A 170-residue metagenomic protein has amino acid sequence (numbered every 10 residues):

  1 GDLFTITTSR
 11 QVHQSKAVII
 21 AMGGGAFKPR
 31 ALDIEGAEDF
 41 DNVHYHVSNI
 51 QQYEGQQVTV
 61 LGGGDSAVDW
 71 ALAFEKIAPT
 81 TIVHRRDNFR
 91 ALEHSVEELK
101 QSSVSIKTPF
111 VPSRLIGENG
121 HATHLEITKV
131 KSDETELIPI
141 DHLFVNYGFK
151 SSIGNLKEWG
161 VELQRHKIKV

Functional and structural regions predicted by a protein language model:
G1-F4, T108-A122: A conserved short coil-to-beta-strand element within the FAD-binding core of flavoproteins
G1-Q56, K131-T135, F144, I168-V170: FAD-binding core/adjacent interface of flavoenzyme oxidoreductases
G1-V12, F89-T108: N-terminal Rossmann-like dinucleotide/flavin-binding domain of flavoprotein oxidoreductases that bind FAD/FMN
L32-A37, A73-K76, S95-L99, A122 (+1 more regions): Short, glycine/charged-enriched secondary-structure capping and boundary segments
N42, P79, S105-I106: Conserved beta-strand segments of alpha/beta enzyme cores
Y45-L92, S132-L137, G148-E158: Rossmann-like dinucleotide/flavin-binding elements
G120-V170: C-terminal catalytic lobe of FAD-dependent flavoproteins
